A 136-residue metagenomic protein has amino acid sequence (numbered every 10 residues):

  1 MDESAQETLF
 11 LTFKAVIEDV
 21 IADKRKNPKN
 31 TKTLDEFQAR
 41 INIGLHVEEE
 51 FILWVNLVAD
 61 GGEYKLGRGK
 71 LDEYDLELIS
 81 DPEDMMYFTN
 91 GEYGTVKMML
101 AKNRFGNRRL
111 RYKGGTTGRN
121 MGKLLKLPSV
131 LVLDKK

Functional and structural regions predicted by a protein language model:
M1-K136: Feature captures hydrophobic
